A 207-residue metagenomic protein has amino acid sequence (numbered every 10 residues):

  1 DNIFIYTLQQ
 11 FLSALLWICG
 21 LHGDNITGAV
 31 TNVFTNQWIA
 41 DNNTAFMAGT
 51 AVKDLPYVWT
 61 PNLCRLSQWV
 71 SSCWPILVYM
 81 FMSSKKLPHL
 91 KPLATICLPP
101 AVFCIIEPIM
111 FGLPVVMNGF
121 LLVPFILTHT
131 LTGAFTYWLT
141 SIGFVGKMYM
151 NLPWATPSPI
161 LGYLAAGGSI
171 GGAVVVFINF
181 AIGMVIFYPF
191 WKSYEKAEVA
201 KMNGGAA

Functional and structural regions predicted by a protein language model:
D1, W17-G28, F190-G205: Flexible hinge motifs at transmembrane-helix junctions and intramembrane kinks/re-entrant loops in multi-pass membrane
N2-N25, A51-S72, G162-V185: Hydrophobic alpha-helical transmembrane segments
F4, T31-W38, M184, Y188-E195: Helix-loop-helix
T7, F11, C19, I26-A29 (+5 more regions): Hydrophobic alpha-helical segments of membrane proteins
F11-D24, V33-N36, P100-F103, P108: Transmembrane alpha-helix interface/packing and boundary motifs in multi-pass membrane proteins, characterized by
A29-W38, W69-I76, C97-F103, F144-A165: Pore- and pathway-forming membrane helices of multi-pass small-molecule/ion transporters and channels
W38-L121, F125, H129: Helix-loop-helix junctions within the multi-pass membrane cores of secondary transporters/permeases
N43-G49, M110-A207: Transmembrane alpha-helical segments and their short flanking loops that form helix-hairpins/helix-helix interfaces
